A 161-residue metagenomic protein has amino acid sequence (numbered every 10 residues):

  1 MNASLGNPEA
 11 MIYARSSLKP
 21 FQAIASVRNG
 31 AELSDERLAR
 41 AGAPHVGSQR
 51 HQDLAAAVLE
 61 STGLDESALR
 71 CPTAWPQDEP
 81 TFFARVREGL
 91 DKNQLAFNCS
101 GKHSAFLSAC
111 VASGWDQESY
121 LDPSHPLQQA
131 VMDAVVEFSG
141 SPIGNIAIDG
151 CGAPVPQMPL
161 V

Functional and structural regions predicted by a protein language model:
M1-N2, S139: Active-site-adjacent bridging/hinge elements
N2-A3, V161: Short intrinsically disordered, low-complexity coil segments enriched in acidic
A3-F21, R37-A39: Short active-site loop at a secondary-structure junction that contains or immediately precedes the catalytic residue(s)
A14-A31, R50: Active-site SXXK
E36-L160: Active-site-adjacent helix/loop patches that line small-molecule binding or acyl-intermediate pockets
